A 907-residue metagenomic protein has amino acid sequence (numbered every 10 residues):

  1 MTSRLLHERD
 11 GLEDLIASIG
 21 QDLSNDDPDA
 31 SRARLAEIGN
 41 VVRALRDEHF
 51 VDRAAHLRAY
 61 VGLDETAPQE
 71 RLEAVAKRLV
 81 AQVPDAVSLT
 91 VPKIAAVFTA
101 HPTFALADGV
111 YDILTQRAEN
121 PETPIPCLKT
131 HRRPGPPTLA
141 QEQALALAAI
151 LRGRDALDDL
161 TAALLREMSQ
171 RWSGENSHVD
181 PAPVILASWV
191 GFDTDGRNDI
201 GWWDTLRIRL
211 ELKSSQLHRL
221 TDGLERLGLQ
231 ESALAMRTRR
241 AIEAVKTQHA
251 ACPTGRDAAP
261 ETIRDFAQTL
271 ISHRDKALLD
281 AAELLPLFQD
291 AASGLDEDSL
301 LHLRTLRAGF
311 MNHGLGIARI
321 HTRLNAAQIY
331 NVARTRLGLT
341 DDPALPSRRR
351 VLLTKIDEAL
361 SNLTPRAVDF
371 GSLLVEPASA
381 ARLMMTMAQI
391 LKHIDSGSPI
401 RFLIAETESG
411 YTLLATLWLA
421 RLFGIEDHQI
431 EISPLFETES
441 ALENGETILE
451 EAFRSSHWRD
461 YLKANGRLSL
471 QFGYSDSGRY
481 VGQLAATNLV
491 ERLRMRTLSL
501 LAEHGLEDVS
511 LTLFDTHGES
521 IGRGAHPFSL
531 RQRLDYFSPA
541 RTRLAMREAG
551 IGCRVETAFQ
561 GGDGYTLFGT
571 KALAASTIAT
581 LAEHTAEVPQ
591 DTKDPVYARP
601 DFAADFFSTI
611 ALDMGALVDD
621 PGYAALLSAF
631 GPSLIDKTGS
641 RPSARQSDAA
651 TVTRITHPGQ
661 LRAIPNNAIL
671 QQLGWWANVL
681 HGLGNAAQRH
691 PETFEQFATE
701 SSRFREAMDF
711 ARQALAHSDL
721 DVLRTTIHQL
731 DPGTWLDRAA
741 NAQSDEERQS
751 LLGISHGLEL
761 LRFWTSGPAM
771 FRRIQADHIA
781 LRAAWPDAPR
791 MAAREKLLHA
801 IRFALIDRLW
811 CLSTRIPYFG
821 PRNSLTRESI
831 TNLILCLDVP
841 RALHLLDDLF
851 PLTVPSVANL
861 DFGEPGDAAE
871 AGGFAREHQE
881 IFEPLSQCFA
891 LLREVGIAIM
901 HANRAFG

Functional and structural regions predicted by a protein language model:
M1-D10, D14-A74, M311, G316 (+9 more regions): Acidic, glycine-enriched catalytic cores built around paired aspartates
M1-P181, W203-K276, I320-R323: Extended, highly charged
A156, L160-E167, R171, R219 (+11 more regions): Generic, well-ordered alpha-helical scaffold segments in large soluble proteins
R171, V184-G201, T247-F423: Structured, charged N-terminal subsegments at the starts of enzyme catalytic cores and at intra-chain domain/subunit
G174-V179, K392-S398, A420-I430, A452-N465 (+2 more regions): Secondary-structure transition/capping motifs at alpha-helix termini and the adjoining loop/turn into the next element
G191-D193, I317, I329, L435-N444 (+2 more regions): Short, conserved secondary-structure transition motifs
I320, I400-I404, I430-F436, L468-F472 (+1 more regions): Hydrophobic faces of well-ordered beta-strands that scaffold small-molecule active sites in alpha/beta enzyme cores
E426-E431, L435-T487, E491: Catalytic core of soluble alpha/beta enzymes
